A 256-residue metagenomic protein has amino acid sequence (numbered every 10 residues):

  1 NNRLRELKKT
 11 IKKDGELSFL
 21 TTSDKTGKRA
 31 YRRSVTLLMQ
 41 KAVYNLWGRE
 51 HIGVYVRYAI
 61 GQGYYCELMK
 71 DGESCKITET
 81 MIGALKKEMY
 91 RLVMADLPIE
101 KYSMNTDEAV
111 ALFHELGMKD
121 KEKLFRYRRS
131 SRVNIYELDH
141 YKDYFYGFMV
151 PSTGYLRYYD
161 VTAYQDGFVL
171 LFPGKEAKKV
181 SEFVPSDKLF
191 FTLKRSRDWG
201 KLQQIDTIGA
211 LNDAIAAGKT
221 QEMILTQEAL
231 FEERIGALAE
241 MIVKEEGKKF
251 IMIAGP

Functional and structural regions predicted by a protein language model:
N2, K9-A30, A42, E50-G61 (+1 more regions): Auxiliary tRNA-acceptor-end handling modules of aminoacyl-tRNA synthetases
K28-L46, P256: Active/ligand-binding-proximal structured segments within catalytic/core domains that scaffold catalytic residues
E233-K244: Pre-Walker A adenine-sensing motif
K248: Short coil/loop residues immediately preceding or within conserved phosphate-binding loops of NTP-utilizing enzyme
I251-G255: Hydrophobic anchor at the beta1->P-loop junction of P-loop NTPases
